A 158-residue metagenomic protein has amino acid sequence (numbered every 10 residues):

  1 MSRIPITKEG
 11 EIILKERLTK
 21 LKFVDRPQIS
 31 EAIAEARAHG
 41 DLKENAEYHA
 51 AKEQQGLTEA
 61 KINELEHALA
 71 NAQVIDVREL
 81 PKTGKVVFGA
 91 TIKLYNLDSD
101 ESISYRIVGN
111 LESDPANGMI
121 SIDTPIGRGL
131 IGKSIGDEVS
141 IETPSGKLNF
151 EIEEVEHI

Functional and structural regions predicted by a protein language model:
M1, E16, R37, K43 (+4 more regions): Residue-level signal for pocket-adjacent positions within structured domains
M1-N63, I158: Helix-rich terminal scaffold detector
K22-D25, L69-Q73, S134: Conserved NTP-handling cores and scaffolds of large molecular machines
E59-Q73: Amphipathic alpha-helical coiled-coil segments
I75-E151, E156: Non-DNA-binding regulatory cores of transcription-related proteins, predominantly C-terminal effector-binding
